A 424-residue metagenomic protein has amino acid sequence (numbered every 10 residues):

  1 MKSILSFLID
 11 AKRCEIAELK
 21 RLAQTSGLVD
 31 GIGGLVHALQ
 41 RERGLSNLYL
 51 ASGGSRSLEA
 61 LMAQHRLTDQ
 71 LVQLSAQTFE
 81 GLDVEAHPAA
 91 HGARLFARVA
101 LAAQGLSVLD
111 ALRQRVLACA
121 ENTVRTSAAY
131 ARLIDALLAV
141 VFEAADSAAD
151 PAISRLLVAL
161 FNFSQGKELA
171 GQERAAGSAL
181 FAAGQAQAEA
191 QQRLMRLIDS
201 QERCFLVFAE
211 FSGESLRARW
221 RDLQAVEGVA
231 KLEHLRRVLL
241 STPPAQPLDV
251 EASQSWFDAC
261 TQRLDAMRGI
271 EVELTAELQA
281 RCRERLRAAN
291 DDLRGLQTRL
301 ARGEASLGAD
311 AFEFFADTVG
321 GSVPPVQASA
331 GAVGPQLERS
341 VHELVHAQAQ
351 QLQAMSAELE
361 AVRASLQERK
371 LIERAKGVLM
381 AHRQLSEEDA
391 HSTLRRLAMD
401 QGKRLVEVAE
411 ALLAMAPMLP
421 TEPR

Functional and structural regions predicted by a protein language model:
M1-F315, R369: Hydrophobic alpha-helical segments
A11-A17, R21, L39, A152 (+9 more regions): Generic structural signal for short, flexible, solvent-exposed coil/loop and linker residues
P88, P244-P247, P324-P325, P335 (+1 more regions): Proline-rich intrinsically disordered, low-complexity coils
Q262, S322-P325, V333, R404-A409: Short secondary-structure transition/capping segments
R302-R369: Membrane topogenic helices and adjacent juxtamembrane segments
V345-K403, E407-R424: Recognition helices and adjacent regulatory flanks at domain boundaries
